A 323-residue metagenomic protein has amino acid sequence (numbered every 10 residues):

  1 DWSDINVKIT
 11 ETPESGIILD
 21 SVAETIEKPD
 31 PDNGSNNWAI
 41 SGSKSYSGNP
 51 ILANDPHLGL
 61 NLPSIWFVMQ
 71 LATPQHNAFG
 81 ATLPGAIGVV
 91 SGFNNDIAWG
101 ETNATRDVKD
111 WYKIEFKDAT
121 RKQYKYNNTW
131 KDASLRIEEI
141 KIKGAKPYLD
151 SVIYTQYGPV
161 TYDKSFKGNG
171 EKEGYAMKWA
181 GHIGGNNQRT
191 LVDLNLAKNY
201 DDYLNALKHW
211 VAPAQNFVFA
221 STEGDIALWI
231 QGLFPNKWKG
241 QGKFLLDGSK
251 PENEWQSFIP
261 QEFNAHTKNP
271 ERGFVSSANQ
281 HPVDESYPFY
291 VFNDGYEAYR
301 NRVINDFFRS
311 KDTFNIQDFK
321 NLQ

Functional and structural regions predicted by a protein language model:
D1-Q323: Mature extracytoplasmic enzyme cores
